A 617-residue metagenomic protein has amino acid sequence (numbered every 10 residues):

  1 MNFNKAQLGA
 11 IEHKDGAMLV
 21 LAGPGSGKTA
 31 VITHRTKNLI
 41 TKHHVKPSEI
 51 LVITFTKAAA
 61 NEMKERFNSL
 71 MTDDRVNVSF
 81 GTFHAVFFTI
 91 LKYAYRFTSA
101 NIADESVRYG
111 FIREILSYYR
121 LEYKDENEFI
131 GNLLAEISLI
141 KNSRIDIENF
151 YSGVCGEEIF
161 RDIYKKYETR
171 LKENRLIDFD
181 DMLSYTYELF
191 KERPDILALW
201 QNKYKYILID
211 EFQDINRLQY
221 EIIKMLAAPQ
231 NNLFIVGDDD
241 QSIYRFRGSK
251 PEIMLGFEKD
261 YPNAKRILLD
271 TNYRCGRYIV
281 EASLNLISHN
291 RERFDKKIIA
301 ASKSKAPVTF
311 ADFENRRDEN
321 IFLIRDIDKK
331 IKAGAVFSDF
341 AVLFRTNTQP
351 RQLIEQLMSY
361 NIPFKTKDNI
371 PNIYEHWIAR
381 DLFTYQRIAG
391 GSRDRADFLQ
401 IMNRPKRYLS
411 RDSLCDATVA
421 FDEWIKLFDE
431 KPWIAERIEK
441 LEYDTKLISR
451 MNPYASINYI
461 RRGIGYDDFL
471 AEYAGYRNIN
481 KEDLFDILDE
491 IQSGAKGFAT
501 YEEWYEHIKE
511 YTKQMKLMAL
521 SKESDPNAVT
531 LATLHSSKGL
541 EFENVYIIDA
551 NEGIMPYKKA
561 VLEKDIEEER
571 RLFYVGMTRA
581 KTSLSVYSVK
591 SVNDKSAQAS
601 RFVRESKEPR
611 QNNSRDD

Functional and structural regions predicted by a protein language model:
M1-K14, L218: N-terminal pre-P-loop "Q-motif" helix
D15-A17, S26, K37-F190, P194-N202 (+7 more regions): A basic/glycine-biased coupling hinge at the interface between accessory DNA-binding modules
V20, P24-I32, P262-K265, D270-P363 (+1 more regions): Helicase P-loop NTPase motor core
S26, Q213-S288, K296-A301, G553: Conserved helicase motor core of SF1/SF2 NTP-dependent helicases
S79-T89, L208-E211, V236, T346 (+3 more regions): Conserved helicase core region in the C-terminal RecA-like lobe
Y261, S304-A306, A333-S456: ATPase/helicase motor core of nucleic-acid motors
D429-S536, Y557, N612-D616: Accessory C-terminal helicase-associated subdomains
S591-D617: Helicase C-terminal subdomain and adjacent C-terminal extension
